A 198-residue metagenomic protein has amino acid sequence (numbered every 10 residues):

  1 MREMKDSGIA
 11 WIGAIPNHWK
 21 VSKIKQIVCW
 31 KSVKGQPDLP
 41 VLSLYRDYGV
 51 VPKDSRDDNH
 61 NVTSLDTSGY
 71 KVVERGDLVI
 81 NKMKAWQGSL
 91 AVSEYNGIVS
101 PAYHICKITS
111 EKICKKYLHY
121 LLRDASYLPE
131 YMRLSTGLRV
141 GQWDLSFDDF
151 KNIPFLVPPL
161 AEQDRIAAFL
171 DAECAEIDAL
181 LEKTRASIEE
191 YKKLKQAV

Functional and structural regions predicted by a protein language model:
R2-Q36, N152, L156, L160-D164 (+2 more regions): Non-catalytic DNA-recognition/assembly elements of restriction-modification systems
E3-S7, M83, G97-H104, L138-D164: A short glycine-rich beta-alpha junction/loop motif
S7-G8, K23-R75: Sequence-specific dsDNA recognition surfaces
L39-N59, L78-H104, K116, Y120 (+2 more regions): Short, ligand-facing micro-motifs at secondary-structure edges
I108-C114: Ligand-binding loop in jelly-roll beta-barrel domains
L118, L122, Q163-I166: Interdomain signal-transducing alpha-helices
